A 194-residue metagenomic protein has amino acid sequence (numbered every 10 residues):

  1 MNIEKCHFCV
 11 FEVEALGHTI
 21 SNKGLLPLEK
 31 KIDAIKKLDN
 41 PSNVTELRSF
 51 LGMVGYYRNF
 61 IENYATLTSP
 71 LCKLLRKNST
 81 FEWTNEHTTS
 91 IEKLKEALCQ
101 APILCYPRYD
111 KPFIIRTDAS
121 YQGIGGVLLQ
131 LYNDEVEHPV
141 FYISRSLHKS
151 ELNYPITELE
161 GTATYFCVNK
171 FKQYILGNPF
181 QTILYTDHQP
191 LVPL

Functional and structural regions predicted by a protein language model:
N2-C6, Y109-F113, E137, N178-T182: Short amphipathic alpha-helical interface segments
E4-K111, V127, D187-P190: C-terminal reverse transcriptase regions that engage the nucleic-acid substrate
Y57-T66, N133-E135, F171-L176: Short helix-capping/linker segments at secondary-structure and domain boundaries
C105-P107, I115-A119, Y174-I175: Replace "in large, NTP-powered and nucleic-acid-processing enzymes" with "in large, NTP-powered factors and other
K111-A119, T164, D187: Two-metal-ion RNase H-like nuclease active-site motif
Y121-Q130: Acidic, metal-ligating active-site segments
L131, Y165-L194: RNase H catalytic domain
D134-T162, Q189-V192: A short, polar/acidic, helix/strand-boundary loop motif
